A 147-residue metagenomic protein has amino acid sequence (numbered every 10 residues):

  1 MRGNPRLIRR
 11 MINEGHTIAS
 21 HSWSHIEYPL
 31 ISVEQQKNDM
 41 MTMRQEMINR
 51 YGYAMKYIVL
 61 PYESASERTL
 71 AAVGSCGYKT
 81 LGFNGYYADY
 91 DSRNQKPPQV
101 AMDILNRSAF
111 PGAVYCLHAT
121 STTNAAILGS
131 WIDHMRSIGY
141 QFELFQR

Functional and structural regions predicted by a protein language model:
M1-G3, T123-R147: C-terminal domain-boundary segment and adjacent tail
M1-P98, A109-C116: Metal-dependent polysaccharide deacetylase catalytic core of the NodB/CE4 family, i.e., the active-site-bearing domain
T42-M43, L105, Y140: Short, intrinsically disordered/low-complexity patches at protein termini and at juxtamembrane boundaries
A65, T122-T123: Glycine-/small-residue-rich active-site loops that bind phosphorylated ligands and cofactors
M102-S108: Short amphipathic alpha-helix with an adjacent loop that forms part of the alpha/beta core around
S108-G112, A119-S121, L128: C-terminal extensions
V114-H118, F142-L144: Conserved active-site loop/cleft motifs that coordinate metal ions or position small ligands
